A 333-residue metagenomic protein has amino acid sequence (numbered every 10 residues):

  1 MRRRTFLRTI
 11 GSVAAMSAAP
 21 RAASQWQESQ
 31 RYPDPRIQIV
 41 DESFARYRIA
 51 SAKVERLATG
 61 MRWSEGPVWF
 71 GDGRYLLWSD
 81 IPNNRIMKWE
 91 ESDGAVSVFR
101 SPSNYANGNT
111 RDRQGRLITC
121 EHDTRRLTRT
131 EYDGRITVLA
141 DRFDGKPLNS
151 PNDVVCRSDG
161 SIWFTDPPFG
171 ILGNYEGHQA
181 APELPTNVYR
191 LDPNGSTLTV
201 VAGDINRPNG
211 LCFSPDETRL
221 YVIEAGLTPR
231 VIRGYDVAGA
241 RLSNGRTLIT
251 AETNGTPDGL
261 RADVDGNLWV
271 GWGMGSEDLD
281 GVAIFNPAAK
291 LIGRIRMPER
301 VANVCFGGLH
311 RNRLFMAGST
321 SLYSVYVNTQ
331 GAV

Functional and structural regions predicted by a protein language model:
T5-Q25: N-terminal export signals
W26-A52: Blade/loop signatures of beta-propeller domains
E55-R56, V96-F99, V138-F143, T197-A202 (+2 more regions): A short beta-strand motif characteristic of beta-propeller blades
T59-R74, P102-E121, R126, D144-I162 (+6 more regions): Beta-rich, blade/repeat-based domains predominating in secreted/periplasmic proteins but also intracellular
I81-P82, D123, L172-P185, A225-R230 (+1 more regions): Short, solvent-exposed loop/turn segments at conserved positions within beta-propeller repeat blades
R85-M87, R126-T128, N187-Y189, V231-R233 (+2 more regions): A short loop-to-beta-strand structural motif that recurs across blades of beta-propeller domains
E90-G94, E131-G134, D192-N194, V237-A240 (+2 more regions): Short loop/turn segments that connect beta-strands within beta-propeller blades
E131-S161, P167-G177: Asp-box/WD-like beta-propeller blade repeats and closely related beta-sheet repeat scaffolds
